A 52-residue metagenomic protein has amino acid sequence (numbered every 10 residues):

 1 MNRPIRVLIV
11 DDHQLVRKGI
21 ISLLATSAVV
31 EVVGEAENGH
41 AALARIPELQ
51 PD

Functional and structural regions predicted by a protein language model:
P4-L15, I20, L24: Conserved acidic segment of CheY-like receiver
I5-R6, V29-V32, Q50-D52: Structural signature of beta-strand start/N-cap positions in the alpha/beta core of ABC transporter nucleotide-binding
I9, E31, L43: Generic anion/oxyanion-binding catalytic loop in active/binding sites
S22-S27, R45: Alpha-helical interaction/dimerization surfaces of two-component signaling modules
E35-D52: Acidic, metal-coordinating helix/loop segments flanking the phosphotransfer/catalytic sites of two-component signaling
